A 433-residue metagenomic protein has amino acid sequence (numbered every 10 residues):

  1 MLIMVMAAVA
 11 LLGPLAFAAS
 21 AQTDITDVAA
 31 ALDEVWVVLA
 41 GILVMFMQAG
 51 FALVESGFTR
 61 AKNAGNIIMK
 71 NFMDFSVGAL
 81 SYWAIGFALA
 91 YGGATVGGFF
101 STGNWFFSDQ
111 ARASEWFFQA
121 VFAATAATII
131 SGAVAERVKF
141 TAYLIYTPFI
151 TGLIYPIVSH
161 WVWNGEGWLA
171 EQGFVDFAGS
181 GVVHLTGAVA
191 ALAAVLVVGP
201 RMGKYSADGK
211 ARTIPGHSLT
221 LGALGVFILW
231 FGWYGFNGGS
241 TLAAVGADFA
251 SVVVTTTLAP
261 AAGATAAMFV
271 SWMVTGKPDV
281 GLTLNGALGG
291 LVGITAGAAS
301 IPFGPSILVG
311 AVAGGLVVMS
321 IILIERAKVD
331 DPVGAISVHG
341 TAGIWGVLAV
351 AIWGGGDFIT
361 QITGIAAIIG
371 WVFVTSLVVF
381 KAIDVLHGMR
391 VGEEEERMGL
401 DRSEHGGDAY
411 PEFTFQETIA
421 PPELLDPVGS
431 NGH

Functional and structural regions predicted by a protein language model:
M1-H433: Hydrophobic alpha-helical transmembrane bundles of multi-pass membrane proteins
